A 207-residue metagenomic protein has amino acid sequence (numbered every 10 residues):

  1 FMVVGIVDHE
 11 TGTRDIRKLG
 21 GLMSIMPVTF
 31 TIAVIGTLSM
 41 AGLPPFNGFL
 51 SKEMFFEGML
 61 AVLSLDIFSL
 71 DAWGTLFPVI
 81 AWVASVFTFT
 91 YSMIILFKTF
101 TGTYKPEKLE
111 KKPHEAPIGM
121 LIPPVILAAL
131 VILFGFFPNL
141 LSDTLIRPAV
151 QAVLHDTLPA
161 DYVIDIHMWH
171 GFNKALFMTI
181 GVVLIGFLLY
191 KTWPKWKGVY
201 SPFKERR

Functional and structural regions predicted by a protein language model:
F1-G5, H9, E53-M54, T90-K98 (+2 more regions): Short helix-terminus and kink motifs of transmembrane alpha helices, predominantly at the cytoplasmic interface
H9-N47, F56-L63, D71-S85, L109-L133: Interfacial and helix-entry/exit segments of alpha-helical transmembrane bundles in multi-pass inner-membrane proteins
R17-S24, K98-G102, Q151: Short amphipathic alpha-helical coupling elements at transmembrane boundaries
M54-S69, L140-M168: Membrane-interfacial helical/loop segments at transmembrane boundaries in membrane proteins
T75-K112, M178-K204: Predominantly late transmembrane helices and immediately cytosolic-facing juxtamembrane segments
T101, K105-E107, K111-M120, L133-H155 (+1 more regions): Membrane-embedded and interfacial regions of multi-pass energy-transducing membrane proteins
L121-F136, I166-R206: Glycine- and aromatic-enriched alpha-helical transmembrane segments of multi-pass membrane proteins
